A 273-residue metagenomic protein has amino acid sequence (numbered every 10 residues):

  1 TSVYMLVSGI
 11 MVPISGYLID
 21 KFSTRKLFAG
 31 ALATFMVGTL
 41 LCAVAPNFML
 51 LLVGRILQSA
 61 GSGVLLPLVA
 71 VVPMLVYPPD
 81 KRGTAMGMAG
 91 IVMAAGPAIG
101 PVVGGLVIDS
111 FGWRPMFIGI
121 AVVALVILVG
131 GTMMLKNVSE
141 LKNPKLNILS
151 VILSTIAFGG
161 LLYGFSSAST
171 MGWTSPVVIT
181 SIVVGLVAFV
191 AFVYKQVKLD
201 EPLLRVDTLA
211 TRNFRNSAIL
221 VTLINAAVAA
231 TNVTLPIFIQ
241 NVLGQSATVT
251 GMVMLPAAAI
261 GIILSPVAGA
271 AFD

Functional and structural regions predicted by a protein language model:
T1-G16, S23, F28, L32 (+8 more regions): 12-transmembrane solute porter fold
T1-M133, L264-F272: Transmembrane-helix bundle of Major Facilitator Superfamily
G30, R82-V92, N143-L153, V178 (+1 more regions): Cytoplasmic-side transmembrane-helix entry/capping segments in multi-pass membrane proteins
A43-V44, N143, M171, V206-N213: Helix-boundary and loop/linker segments of multi-pass membrane transporters
A45-P46, P78, G104, M134-N137 (+3 more regions): Short helix-capping/hinge motifs at transmembrane helix termini and TM-loop junctions
F48, G112, S139-P144, A168-T174: Membrane-interface helix caps and helix-loop-helix hairpins in membrane proteins
A121-E140, T155-S167, V184-L199: C-terminal membrane-cytosol helix-exit motif in multi-pass small-molecule transporters
